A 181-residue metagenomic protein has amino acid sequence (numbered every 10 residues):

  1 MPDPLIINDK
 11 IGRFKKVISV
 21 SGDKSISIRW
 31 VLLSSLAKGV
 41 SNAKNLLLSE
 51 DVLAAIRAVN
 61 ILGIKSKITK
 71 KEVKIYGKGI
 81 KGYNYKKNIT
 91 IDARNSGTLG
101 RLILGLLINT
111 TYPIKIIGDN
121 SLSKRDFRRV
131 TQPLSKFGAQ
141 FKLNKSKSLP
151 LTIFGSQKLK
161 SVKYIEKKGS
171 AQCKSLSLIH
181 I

Functional and structural regions predicted by a protein language model:
M1-I179: Structural preference for solvent-exposed beta-strand-turn elements and adjacent flexible terminal/loop segments within
